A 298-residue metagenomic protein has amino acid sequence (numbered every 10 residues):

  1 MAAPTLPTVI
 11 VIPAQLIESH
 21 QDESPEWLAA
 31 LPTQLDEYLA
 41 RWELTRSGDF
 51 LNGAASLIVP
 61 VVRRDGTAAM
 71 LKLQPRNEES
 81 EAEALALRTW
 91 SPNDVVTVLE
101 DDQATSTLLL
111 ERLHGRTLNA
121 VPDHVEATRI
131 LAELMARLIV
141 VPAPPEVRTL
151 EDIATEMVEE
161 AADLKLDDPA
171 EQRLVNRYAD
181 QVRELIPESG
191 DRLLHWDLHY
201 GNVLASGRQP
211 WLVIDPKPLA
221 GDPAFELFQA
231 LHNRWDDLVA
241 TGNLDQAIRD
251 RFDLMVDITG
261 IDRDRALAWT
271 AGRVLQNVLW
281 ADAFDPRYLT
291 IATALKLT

Functional and structural regions predicted by a protein language model:
A2-A14, T117-R173, G190-D191, P218-D222: A cross-family kinase active-site recognition segment
A2-S47: Juxta-kinase regulatory segment immediately upstream of eukaryotic protein kinase catalytic domains
S19-E23, G242, Q276-T298: ATP/Mg2+ or Mg2+-diphosphate-binding catalytic cores that bind nucleotide phosphates or diphosphates via glycine-rich
E26-A40, A143-W196, S206, D257: An alpha-helical support segment within catalytic cores of ATP-dependent transferases
P32, R64-L109, R116-L138: A conserved alpha-helical element in kinase catalytic cores
L51, S56-V62, M70-L71, V98 (+1 more regions): Active-site acidic catalytic loop and adjacent metal/ATP-binding pocket of ATP-dependent phosphoryl transfer enzymes
R64, R76, P92-N93, S106-H124 (+3 more regions): A glycine-centered beta->alpha junction motif in the catalytic cores of kinase/phosphotransferase enzymes
S206-D253, D257-G260, T290: Active-site Asp-x-Gly
